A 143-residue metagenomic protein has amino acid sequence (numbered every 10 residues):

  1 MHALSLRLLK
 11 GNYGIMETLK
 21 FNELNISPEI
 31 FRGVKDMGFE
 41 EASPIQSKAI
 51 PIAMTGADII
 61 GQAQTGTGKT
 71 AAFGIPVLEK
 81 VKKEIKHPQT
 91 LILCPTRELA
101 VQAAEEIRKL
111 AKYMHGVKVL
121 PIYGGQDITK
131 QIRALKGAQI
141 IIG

Functional and structural regions predicted by a protein language model:
G11-G14: Residue-identity detector for glycine
E17-Q62: Conserved pre-motif I regulatory segment
R32, K86-G143: Conserved nucleic-acid-binding Ia/Ib motif block in the N-terminal RecA-like helicase ATPase lobe
Q46, A57, K69, Q89 (+1 more regions): Short, cationic motifs built from Arg/Lys/His that form the positively charged side of catalytic pockets
I50-A57, T70-I85, R108-K109: Walker A/P-loop NTP-binding motif
A63-T67: The conserved Walker
